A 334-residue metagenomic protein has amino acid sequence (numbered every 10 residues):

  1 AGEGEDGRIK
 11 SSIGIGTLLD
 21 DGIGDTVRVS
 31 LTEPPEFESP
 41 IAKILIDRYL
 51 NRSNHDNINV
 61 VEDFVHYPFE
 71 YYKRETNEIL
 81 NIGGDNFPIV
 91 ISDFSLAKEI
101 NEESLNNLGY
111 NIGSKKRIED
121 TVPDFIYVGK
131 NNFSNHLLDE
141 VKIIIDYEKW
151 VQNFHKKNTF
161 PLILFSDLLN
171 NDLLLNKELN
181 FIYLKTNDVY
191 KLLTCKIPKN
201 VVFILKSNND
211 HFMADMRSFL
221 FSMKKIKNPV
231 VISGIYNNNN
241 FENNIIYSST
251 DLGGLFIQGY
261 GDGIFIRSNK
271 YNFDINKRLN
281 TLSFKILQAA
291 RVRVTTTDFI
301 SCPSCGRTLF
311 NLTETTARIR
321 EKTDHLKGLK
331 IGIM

Functional and structural regions predicted by a protein language model:
A1-G2, G84-S92, V141-I144, F154-L164 (+4 more regions): Short beta-strand/loop segments at the ligand-binding rim of alpha/beta enzyme cores
G2, D47, N54-N59, D215-L220 (+3 more regions): Small-residue-enriched alpha-helical segments and adjacent helix-cap loops that form tight helix-helix packing
L18, L255, C302: Conserved, mostly hydrophobic/aromatic
D21-E36, F203, Q258-F273: Glycine-rich phosphate-binding active-site loops on the catalytic face of alpha/beta enzymes
E33-H55, N135-V141, Y271-V292: C-terminal helical cap(s) of enzyme catalytic domains, especially alpha/beta-barrels
P34-S39, S134-D139, N187-K191, N209-S222 (+3 more regions): Active-site-adjacent beta->alpha loops and helix N-cap segments on the catalytic face of soluble alpha/beta enzymes
R52-G84, I286-R307: Long, charged amphipathic helices and adjacent flexible linkers at domain junctions
P68, K73, L80-N81, S92-A214: Active-site beta->alpha loop and helix N-cap motifs at the rims of alpha/beta catalytic domains
